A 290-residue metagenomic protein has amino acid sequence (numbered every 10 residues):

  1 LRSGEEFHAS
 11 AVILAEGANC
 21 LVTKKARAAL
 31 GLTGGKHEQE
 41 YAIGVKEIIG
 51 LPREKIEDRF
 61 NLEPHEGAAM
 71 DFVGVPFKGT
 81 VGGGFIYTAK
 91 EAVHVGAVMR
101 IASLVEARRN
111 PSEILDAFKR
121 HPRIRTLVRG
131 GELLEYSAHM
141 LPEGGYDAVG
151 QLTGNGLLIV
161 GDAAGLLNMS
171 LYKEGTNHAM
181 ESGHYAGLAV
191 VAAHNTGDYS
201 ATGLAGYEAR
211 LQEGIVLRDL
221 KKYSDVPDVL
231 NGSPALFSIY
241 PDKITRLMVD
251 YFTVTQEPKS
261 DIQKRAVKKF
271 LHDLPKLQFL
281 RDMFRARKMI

Functional and structural regions predicted by a protein language model:
L1-R129, L166: Predominantly flavin-linked oxidoreductase catalytic cores and closely associated redox partners
R59-N61, R129-G131, L220-P227: Short coil/turn segments at secondary-structure boundaries
A89, V105-G130, V149-S170, E174-E181 (+4 more regions): C-terminal catalytic lobe of FAD-dependent flavoproteins
A92-H94, T176, D219-L220, L247 (+1 more regions): C-terminal segments that line or cap access tunnels to active or ligand-binding sites in enzymes and enzyme-associated
T126-S137, G197-L204: Flexible, glycine/charged-enriched surface loops at secondary-structure junctions
H139-M169, Q212, V216-K221, A235-I239: FAD-binding beta-loop-beta segment adjacent to the flavin cofactor pocket
M169, H184-S238: Active-site-proximal substrate-binding core of FAD-dependent oxidoreductases
L230-I290: C-terminal auxiliary extensions adjacent to catalytic cores
